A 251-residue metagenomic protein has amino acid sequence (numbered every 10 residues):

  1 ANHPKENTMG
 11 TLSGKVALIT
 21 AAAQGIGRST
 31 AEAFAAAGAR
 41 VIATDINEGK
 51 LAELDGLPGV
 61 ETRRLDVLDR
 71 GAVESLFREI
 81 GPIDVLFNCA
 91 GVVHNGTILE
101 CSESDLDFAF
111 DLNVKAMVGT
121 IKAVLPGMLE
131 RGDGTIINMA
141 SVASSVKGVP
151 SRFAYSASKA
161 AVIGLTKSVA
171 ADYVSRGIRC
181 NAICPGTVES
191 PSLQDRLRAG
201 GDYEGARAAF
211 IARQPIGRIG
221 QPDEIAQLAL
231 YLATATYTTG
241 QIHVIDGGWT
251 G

Functional and structural regions predicted by a protein language model:
T97-I98, D105-F110, F210: Substrate-binding pocket helix/loop in short-chain dehydrogenase/reductase
I121, S158, T166: Active-site helix of classical SDR
P126, A171-S175: Alpha-helical segment proximal to the catalytic Tyr-Lys
S141: Residue(s) in the substrate-gating loop at a strand-loop-helix junction that position the organic substrate next
V174, R179, T239-G240: Short, small/polar-rich loop/turn modules that mediate ligand/substrate recognition or access, typified
P185-D195: Short, flexible catalytic-loop segment of classical short-chain dehydrogenase/reductase
R218-I245, T250: C-terminal substrate-recognition "lid" of short-chain dehydrogenase/reductases
